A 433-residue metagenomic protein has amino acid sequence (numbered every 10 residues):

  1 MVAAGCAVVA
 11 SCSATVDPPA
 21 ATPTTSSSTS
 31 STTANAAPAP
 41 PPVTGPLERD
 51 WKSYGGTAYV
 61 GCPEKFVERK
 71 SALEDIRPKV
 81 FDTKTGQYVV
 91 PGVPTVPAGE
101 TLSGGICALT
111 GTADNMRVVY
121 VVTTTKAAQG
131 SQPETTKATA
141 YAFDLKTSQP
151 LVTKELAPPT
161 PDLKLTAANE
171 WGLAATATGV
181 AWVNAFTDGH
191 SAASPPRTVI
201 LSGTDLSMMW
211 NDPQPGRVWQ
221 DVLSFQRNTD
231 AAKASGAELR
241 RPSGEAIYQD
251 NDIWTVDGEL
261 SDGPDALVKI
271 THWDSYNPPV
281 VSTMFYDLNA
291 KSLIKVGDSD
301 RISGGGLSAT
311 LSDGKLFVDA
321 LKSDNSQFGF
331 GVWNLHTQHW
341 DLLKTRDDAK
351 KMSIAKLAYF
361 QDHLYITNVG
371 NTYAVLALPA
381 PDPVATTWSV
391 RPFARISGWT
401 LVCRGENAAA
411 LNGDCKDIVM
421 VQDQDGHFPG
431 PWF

Functional and structural regions predicted by a protein language model:
V2-K164, T198, W210, A237 (+3 more regions): N-terminal "mature head" segments of proteins
E48-P63, T95-A113, L156-T176, N211-R227 (+5 more regions): Repeated scaffold domains used in trafficking and secretory/extracellular systems, primarily beta-propellers
V67-E68, Y120-V121, W182-N184, S224-R227 (+4 more regions): Residue position within the beta-strands of beta-propeller blades
S71-D75, Q129-K137, D188-P196, D230-S235 (+4 more regions): Short, solvent-exposed loop/turn segments at conserved positions within beta-propeller repeat blades
T83-T85, D144-S148, L201-D205, R240-E245 (+3 more regions): Short loop/turn segments that connect beta-strands within beta-propeller blades
V89-V90, Q149-V152, S207-M209, I247-Y248 (+3 more regions): A structural motif specific to WD40 beta-propellers
A167-L293: Solenoidal tandem-repeat scaffolds enriched in leucines and small polar residues
G304-L378, W388-S389: Loop/turn-rich, solvent-exposed surfaces of beta-rich toroidal or solenoidal domains
